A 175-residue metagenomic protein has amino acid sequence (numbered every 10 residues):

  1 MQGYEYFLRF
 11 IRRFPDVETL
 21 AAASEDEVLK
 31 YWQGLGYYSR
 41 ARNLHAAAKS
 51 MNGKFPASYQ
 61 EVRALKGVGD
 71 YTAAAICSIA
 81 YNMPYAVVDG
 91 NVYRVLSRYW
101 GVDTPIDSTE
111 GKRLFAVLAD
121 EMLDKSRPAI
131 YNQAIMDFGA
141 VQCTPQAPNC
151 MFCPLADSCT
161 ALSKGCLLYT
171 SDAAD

Functional and structural regions predicted by a protein language model:
M1-M151, L155-S158, S163-K164: Catalytic cores of DNA base-excision repair glycosylases
Y169-A174: Conserved small/polar residues in nucleotide/adenosyl-binding loops
